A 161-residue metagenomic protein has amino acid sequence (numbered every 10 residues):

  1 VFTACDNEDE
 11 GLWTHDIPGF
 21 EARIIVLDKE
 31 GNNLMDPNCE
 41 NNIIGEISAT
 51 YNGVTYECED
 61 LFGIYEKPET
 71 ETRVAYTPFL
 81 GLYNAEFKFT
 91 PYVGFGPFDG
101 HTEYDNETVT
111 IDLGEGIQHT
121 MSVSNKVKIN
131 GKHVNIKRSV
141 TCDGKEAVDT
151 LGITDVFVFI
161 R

Functional and structural regions predicted by a protein language model:
F2-R23, F157: Bacterial Sec-dependent N-terminal signal peptides
G11-I17, L34-N38, F98-G100: Short, solvent-exposed beta-strand/turn "edge" segments of beta-rich domains on protein surfaces
V26-E40: Short amphipathic, basic-aromatic surface patches that mediate peripheral association with negatively charged
N42-E115: Tryptophan-paired
T108-R161: Glycine-rich, aromatic-bearing surface loops/beta-hairpins
